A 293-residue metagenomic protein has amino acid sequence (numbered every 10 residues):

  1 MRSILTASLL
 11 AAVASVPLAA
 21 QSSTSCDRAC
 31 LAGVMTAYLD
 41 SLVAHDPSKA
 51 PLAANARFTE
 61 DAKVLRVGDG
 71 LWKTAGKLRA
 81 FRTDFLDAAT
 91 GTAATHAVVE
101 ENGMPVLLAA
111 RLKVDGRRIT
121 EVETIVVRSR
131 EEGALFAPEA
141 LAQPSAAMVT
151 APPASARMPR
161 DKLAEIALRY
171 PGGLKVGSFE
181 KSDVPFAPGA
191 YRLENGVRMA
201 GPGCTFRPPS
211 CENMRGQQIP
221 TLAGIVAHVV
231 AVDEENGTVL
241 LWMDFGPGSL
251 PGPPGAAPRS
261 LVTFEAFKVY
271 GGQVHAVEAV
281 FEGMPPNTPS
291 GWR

Functional and structural regions predicted by a protein language model:
M1-I4: Positively charged n-region of N-terminal signal peptides that target proteins for export
A7-S15: Bacterial N-terminal signal peptides
V16-A20: Sec/Tat signal peptide C-region and signal peptidase I cleavage site
Q21-R293: C-terminal and inter-domain tail/linker signature
